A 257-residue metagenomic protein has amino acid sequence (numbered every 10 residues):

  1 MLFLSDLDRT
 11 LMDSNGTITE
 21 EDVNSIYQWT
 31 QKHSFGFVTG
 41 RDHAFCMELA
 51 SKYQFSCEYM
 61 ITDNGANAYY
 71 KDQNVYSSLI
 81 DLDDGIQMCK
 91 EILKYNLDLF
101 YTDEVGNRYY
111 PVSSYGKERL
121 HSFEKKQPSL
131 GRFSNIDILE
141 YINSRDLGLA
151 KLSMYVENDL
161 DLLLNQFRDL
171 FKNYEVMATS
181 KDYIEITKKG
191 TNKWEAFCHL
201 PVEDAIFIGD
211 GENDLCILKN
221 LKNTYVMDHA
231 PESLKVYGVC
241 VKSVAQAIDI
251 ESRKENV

Functional and structural regions predicted by a protein language model:
M1, S180-V257: Mg2+-dependent phosphoryl-transfer enzymes with acidic/Ser/Thr/Gly-rich catalytic loops
M1-G16, L218: Asp-based phosphoryl-transfer active-site loop
F3-S5, M60-I61, F207: Residue-level marker for buried hydrophobic side chains located in beta-strands that build the well-ordered beta-sheet
I18-K117: Active-site phosphate-binding/coordination module
K32-G36, S56-E58, A150-K151, E203-A205 (+1 more regions): Short active-site oxyanion
Y53-S56, N64, L170-K172, N220-L221 (+1 more regions): Short, structured coil segments at secondary-structure junctions
C57-D63, L120-H121, E175-A178, T224-D228: Short hydrophobic/aromatic-enriched beta-strand-loop microsegments
Y95-L97, T102-I217: Conserved acidic, metal-coordinating active-site core of Asp-based, Mg2+-dependent phosphoryl-transfer enzymes
